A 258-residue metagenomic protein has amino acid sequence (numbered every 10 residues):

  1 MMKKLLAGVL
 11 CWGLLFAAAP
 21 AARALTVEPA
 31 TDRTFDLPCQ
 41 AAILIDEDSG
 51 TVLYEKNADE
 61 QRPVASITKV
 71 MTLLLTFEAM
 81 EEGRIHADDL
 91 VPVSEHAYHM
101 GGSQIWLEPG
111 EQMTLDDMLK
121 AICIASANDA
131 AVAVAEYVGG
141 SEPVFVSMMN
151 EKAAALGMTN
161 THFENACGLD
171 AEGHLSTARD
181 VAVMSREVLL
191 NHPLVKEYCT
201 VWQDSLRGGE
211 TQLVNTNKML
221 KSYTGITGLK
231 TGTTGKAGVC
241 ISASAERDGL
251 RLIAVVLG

Functional and structural regions predicted by a protein language model:
M1-V9: Bacterial N-terminal signal peptides that target proteins for export
K4-L5, A24, V70, R247: Hydrophobic alpha-helical segments, especially transmembrane helices and their immediate juxtamembrane helical caps
G8-A17: Bacterial N-terminal signal peptides
L10, P38, A87, V214-N215 (+1 more regions): A generic structural signal for well-ordered coil/turn residues at beta-strand boundaries that shape enzyme active-site
F16-T26: Bacterial Sec-dependent signal peptides at the C-terminal "C-region" and cleavage site
A24-R179, L189-L190: Active-site-adjacent loops and short helices of periplasmic peptidoglycan-processing enzymes
A155-H162, A166-G258: Domain-terminus/edge residues, biased toward the C-terminal soluble/receptor-binding domains of extracytoplasmic
